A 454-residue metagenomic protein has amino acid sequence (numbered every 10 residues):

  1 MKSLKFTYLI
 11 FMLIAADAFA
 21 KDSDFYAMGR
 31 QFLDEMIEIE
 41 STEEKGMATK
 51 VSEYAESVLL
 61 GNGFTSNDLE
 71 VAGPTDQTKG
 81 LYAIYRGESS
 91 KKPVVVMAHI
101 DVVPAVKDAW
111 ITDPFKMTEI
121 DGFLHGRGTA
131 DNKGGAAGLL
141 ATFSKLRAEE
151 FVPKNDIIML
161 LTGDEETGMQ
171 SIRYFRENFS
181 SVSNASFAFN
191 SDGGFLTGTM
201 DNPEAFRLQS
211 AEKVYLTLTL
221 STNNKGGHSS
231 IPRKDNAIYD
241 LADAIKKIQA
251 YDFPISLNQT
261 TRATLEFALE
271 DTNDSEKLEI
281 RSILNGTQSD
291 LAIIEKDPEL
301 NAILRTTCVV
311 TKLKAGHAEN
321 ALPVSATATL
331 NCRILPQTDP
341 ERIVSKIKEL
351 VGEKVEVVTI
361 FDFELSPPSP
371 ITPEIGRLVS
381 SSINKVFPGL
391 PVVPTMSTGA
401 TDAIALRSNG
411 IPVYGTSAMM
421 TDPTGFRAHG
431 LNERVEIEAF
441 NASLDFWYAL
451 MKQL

Functional and structural regions predicted by a protein language model:
K2-L9: Sec-dependent signal peptide recognition, specifically the positively charged N-region followed immediately by
A15-D17: N-terminal signal peptide c-region/cleavage motif recognized by signal peptidases
K21-K107, S325, P340-E341: N-terminal helical capping/dimerization or prosegment-like subdomains of hydrolases acting on amide or phosphate bonds
K91-L161: Active-site metal-coordination/substrate-binding segment of hydrolases, especially metallo-dependent peptidases
K154-A237: Histidine/acidic-residue-rich, glycine-tolerant segments that coordinate divalent metal ions
L196-G198, L257-N320, V324-S325, P336 (+2 more regions): An extended, acidic, His-containing surface patch that forms the Zn2+-binding/catalytic region of metallohydrolases
K225-G227, I231-R281: Polar, glycine-rich mid-to-C-terminal structural blocks that act as macromolecule-binding/assembly scaffolds
D235, I343-V351: Short amphipathic alpha-helices in soluble, non-transmembrane regions that often serve as interface/regulatory elements
